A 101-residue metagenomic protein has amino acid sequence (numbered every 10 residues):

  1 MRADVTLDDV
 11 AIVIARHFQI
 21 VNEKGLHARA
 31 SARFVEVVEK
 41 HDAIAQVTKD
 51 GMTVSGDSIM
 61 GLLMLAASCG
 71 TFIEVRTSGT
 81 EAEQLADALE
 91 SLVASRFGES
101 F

Functional and structural regions predicted by a protein language model:
M1-V13, S100-F101: Compositionally biased, disordered extreme N-termini, encompassing classical targeting presequences
R2-D8, A32, A82, D87-A88: Long, contiguous binding/interaction regions
D9-A11, V38, A66: Sterically constrained small-residue positions within well-ordered secondary structures of folded domains
A11-N22: Short amphipathic
A28, A32-V35, D42, Q46-E81: Amphipathic, hydrophobic secondary-structure cores in small proteins
R33, V37-H41, A88, L92-S95: Generic non-transmembrane alpha-helical segments
S68-F101: C-terminal structural segments of small proteins and small subunits
